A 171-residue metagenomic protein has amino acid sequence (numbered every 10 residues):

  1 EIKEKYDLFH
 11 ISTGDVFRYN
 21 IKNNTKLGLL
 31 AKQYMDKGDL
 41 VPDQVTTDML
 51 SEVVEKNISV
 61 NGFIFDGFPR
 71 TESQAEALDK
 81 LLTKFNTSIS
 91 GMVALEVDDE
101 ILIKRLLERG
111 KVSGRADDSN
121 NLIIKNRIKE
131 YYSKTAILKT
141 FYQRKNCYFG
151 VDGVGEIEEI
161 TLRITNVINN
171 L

Functional and structural regions predicted by a protein language model:
E1-L171: Glycine-rich phosphate-binding loop of ATP-dependent small-molecule kinases
